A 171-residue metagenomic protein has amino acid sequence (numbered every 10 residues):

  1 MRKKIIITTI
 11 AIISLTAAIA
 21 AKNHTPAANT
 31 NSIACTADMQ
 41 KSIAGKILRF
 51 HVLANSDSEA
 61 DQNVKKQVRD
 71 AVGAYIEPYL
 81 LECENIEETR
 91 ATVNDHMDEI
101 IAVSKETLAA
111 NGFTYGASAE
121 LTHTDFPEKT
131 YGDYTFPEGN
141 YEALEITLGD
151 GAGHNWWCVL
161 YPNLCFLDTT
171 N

Functional and structural regions predicted by a protein language model:
M1-K4: Positively charged n-region of N-terminal signal peptides that target proteins for export
I6-A20: Hydrophobic membrane-insertion alpha-helices, especially the h-region of bacterial N-terminal signal peptides
T25-R49: N-terminal, intrinsically disordered, polar/charged segments of Gram-positive cell-envelope systems that serve as
S32, W157-N171: Flexible, solvent-exposed short loops/turns enriched in glycine
K46-M97: Early exported N-terminus immediately downstream of N-terminal targeting peptides
L53-N55, G149, Y161: Solvent-exposed residues in well-ordered beta-strands and their adjoining turns, especially edge/terminal strands
E59-D61, E128, N155, L167: Intrinsically disordered, low-complexity acidic/polar segments
I86-H154, V159: Mid-length scaffold segments of soluble, non-membrane domains
